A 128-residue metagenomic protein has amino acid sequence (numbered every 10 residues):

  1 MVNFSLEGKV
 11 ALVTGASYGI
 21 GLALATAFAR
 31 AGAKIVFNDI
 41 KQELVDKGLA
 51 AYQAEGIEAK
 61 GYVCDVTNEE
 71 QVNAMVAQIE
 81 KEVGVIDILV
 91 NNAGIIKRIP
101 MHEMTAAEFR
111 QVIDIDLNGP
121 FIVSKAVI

Functional and structural regions predicted by a protein language model:
M1-V10: Flexible N-terminal pre-Rossmann segment of NAD(P)-dependent oxidoreductases
V10, S17-G19: Conserved glycine-rich cofactor-binding loop
A33-G48: Conserved glycine-rich Rossmann-like NAD(P)H-binding loop of the short-chain dehydrogenase/reductase
Q42-E43, Y62-M75, A106: The beta1-alpha1 cofactor-binding region of Rossmann-like NAD(H)/NADP(H)-dependent oxidoreductases
E55-E58, A77-L89, K97, E108: A glycine-rich helix->loop->beta "capping" turn within Rossmann-like NAD(P)(H)-dependent oxidoreductase domains
P100-M101, E108-I113: Substrate-binding pocket helix/loop in short-chain dehydrogenase/reductase
S124-K125: A short, exposed helix-loop element centered on a Lys and neighboring polar residues
